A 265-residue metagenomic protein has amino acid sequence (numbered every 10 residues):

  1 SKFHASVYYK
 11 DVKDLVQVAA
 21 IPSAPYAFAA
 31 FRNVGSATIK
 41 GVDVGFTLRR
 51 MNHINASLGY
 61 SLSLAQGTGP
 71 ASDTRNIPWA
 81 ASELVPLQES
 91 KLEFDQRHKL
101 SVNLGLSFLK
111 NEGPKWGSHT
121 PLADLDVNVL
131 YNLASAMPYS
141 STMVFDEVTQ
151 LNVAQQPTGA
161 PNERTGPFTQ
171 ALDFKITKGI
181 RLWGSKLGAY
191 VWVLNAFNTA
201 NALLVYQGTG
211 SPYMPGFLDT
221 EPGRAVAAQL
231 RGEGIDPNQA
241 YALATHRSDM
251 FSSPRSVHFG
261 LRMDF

Functional and structural regions predicted by a protein language model:
H4-V16, S23, F28-M137: Gram-negative outer-membrane beta-barrel transporters
D14, D43, D95, D146 (+3 more regions): Acidic side chains
Q17-P22, R32, R75-A81, E147-A154 (+1 more regions): Short amphipathic alpha-helical segments, especially helix-boundary/capping motifs
A24, G35-I39, T158-R164, D219-A228: Short C-terminal domain-edge/linker segments immediately following a structured domain
A30-R32, P86-E93, T158-G166, D173-R181 (+1 more regions): Active-site rim elements
K115-V153, G166-A171, T177-F265: C-terminal beta-signal and adjacent terminal beta-strands/loops of Gram-negative outer-membrane beta-barrel proteins
